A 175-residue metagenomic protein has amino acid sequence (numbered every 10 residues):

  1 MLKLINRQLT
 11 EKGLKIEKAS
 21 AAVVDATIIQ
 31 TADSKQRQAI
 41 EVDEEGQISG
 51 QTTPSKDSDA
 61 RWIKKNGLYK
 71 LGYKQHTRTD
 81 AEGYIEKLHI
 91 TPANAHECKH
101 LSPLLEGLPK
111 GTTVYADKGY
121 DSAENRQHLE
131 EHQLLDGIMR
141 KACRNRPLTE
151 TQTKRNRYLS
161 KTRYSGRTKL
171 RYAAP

Functional and structural regions predicted by a protein language model:
M1-L135, M139-K141: Polybasic low-complexity intrinsically disordered regions
T113, K118-P175: Helix-centered, glycine/charged polyanion-binding patches within enzymatic domains that contact phosphate-containing
